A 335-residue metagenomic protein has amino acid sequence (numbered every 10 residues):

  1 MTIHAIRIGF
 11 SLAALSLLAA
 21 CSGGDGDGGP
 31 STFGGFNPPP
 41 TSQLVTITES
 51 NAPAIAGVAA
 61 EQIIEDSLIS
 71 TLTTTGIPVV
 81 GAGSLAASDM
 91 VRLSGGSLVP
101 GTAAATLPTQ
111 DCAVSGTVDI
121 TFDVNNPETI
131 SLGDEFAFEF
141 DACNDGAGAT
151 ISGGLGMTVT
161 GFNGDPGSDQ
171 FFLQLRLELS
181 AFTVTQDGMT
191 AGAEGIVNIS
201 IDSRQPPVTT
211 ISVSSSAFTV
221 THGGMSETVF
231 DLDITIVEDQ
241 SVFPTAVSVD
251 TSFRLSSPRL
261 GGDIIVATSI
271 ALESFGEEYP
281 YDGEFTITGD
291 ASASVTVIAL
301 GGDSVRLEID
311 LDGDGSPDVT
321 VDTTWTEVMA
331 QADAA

Functional and structural regions predicted by a protein language model:
M1-F10: Bacterial N-terminal signal peptides that target proteins for export
L17-A20: C-terminal motif of bacterial Sec signal peptides marking the signal peptidase cleavage site
S22-G26: Bacterial signal peptide processing site
D27-A335: Low-complexity, intrinsically disordered segments exposed to solvent
